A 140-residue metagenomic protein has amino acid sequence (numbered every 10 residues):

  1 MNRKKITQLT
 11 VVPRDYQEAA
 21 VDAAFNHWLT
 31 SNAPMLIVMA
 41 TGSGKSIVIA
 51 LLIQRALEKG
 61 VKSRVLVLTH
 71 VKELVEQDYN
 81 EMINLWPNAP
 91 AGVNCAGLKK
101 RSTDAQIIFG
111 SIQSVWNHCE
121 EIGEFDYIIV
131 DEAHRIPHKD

Functional and structural regions predicted by a protein language model:
M1-V38: Conserved pre-motif I regulatory segment
A24, V48-A56, D78: Hydrophobic residues on the short alpha-helix immediately C-terminal to a glycine-rich phosphate/catalytic loop
T30-I53: Walker A/P-loop
I37, I108-G110, I128: Hydrophobic positions in the central parallel beta-sheet of the AAA+
S46-V48, V61-N84: Conserved Walker A/P-loop ATP-binding site and its immediately adjacent core in helicase/helicase-like ATPase domains
S63, Q106, D126: Conserved acidic residues
M82-E120: Inter-Walker segment of RecA-like/P-loop motor cores
I112-S114, E120-D140: SF2 helicase catalytic motif II
